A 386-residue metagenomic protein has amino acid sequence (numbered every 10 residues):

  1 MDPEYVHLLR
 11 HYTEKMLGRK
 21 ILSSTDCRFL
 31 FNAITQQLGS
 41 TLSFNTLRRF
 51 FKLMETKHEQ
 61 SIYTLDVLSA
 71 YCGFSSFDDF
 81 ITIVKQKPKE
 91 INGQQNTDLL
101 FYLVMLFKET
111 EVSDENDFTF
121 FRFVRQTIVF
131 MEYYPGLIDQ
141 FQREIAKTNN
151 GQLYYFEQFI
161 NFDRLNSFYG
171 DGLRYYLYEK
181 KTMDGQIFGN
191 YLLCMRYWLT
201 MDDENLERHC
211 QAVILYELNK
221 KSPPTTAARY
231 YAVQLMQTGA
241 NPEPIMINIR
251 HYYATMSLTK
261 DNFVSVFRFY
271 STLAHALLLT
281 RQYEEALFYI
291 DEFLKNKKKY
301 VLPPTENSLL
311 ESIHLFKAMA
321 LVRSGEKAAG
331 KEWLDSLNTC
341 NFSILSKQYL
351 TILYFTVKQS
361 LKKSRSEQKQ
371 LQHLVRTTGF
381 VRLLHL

Functional and structural regions predicted by a protein language model:
M1-F29, Q37-K180, G185-Q186: Flexible inter-repeat linkers and adjacent short helices within tandem amphipathic alpha-helical repeat scaffolds
E115-L386: Extended amphipathic alpha-helical coiled-coil/heptad-repeat regions
